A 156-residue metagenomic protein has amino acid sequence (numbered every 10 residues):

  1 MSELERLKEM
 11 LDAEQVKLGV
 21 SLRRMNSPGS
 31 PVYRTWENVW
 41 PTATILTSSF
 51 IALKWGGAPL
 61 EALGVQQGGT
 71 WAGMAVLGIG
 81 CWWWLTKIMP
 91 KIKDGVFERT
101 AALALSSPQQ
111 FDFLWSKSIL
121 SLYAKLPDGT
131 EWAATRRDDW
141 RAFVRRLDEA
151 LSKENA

Functional and structural regions predicted by a protein language model:
M1-W36: Cytosolic juxtamembrane N-terminal segments of multi-pass membrane proteins
S2-R6, L11-A13, K91, G95 (+2 more regions): Alpha-helix boundary/N-cap detector
E3, S48-F50: Extended, helix-rich structural scaffolds rather than catalytic motifs
A13, Y123-A156: Polybasic, proline/glycine-rich intrinsically disordered low-complexity segments
R34-L46, K87: Select subsegments of transmembrane alpha-helices in polytopic membrane proteins, especially boundary-proximal
F50-I79: Hydrophobic alpha-helical transmembrane segments
V76-K91: Transmembrane alpha-helices and immediately adjacent membrane-cytoplasm interface residues in multi-pass integral
M89-E131: Cytosolic juxtamembrane segments of membrane proteins
